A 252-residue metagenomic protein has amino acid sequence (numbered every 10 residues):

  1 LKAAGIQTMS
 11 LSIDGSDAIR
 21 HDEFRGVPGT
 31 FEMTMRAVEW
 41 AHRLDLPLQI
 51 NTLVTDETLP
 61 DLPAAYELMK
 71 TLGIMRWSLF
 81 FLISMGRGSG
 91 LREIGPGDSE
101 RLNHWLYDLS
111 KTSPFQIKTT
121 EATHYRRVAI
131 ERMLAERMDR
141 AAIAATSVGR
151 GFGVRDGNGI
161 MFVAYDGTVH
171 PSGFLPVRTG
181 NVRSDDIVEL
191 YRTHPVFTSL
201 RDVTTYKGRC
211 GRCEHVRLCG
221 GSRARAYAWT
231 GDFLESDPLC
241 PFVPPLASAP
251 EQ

Functional and structural regions predicted by a protein language model:
L1-S89, G95: Radical SAM/AdoMet-radical enzyme domain recognition
H21, L68-R87, N103-Y107, T120-T123 (+2 more regions): Iron-sulfur cluster-binding electron-transfer modules in prokaryotic oxidoreductases
Q49, S78, Q116-E121, F162: A structural signal for short, well-ordered beta-strand segments and their strand-loop junctions that often border
K70-T71, M75, S89-Q116, R150-G153 (+2 more regions): A structural motif corresponding to the C-terminal lobe/cap of the Radical SAM core domain
T71, V163-A164: Short, acidic, Ser/Thr-enriched surface-loop or helix-capping motifs
D98-I143, T168-G220, R225: C-terminal accessory region of radical SAM enzymes
V154-N158: Short, small/polar residue-rich loop motifs at catalytic or cofactor-binding pockets
T205-E251: Cysteine-cluster motifs in flexible loop/terminal segments that predominantly coordinate metals
